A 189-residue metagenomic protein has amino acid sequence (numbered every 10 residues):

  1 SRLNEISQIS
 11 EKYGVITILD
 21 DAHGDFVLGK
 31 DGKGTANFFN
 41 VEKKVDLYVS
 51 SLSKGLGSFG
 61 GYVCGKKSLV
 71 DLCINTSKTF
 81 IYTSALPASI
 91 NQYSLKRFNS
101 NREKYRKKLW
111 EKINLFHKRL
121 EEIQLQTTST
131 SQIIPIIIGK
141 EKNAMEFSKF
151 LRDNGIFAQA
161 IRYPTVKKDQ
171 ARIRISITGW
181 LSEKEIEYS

Functional and structural regions predicted by a protein language model:
S1-Y13, K142-A144, K184-E185: Active-site core of PLP-dependent enzymes with the aminotransferase class I/II
N4, L95, N99, E183-E187: Amphipathic, non-transmembrane alpha-helical secondary structure
Y13-I16, H23-T130: Active-site C-terminal subdomain of aminotransferase-like
C73, F147, I186-S189: Hydrophobic side chains in well-ordered alpha-helices
R106-H117, E121-G155, T165, D169-Q170 (+1 more regions): Conserved PLP-binding catalytic core of the aspartate aminotransferase-like
I161-R162: Cytosolic Rossmann-like ligand/nucleotide-binding regulatory domains
